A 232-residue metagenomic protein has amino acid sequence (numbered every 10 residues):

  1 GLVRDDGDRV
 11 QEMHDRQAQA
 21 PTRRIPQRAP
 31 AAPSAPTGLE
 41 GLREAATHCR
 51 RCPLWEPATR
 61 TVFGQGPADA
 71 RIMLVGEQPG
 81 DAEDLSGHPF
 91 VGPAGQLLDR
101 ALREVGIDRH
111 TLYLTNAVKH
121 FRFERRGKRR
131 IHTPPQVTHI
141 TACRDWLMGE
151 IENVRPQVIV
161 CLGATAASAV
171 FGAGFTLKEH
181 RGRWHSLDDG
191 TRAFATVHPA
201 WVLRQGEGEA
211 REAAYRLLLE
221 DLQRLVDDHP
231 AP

Functional and structural regions predicted by a protein language model:
G1-P232: A polyanion-binding, active-site-adjacent surface
